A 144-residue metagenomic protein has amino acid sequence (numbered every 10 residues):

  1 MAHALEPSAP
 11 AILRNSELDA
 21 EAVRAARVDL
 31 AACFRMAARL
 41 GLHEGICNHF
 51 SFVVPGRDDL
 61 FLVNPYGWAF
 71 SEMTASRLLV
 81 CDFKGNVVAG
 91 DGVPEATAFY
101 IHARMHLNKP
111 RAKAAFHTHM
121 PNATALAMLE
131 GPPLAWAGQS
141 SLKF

Functional and structural regions predicted by a protein language model:
M1-F144: Glycine-rich flexible loops
